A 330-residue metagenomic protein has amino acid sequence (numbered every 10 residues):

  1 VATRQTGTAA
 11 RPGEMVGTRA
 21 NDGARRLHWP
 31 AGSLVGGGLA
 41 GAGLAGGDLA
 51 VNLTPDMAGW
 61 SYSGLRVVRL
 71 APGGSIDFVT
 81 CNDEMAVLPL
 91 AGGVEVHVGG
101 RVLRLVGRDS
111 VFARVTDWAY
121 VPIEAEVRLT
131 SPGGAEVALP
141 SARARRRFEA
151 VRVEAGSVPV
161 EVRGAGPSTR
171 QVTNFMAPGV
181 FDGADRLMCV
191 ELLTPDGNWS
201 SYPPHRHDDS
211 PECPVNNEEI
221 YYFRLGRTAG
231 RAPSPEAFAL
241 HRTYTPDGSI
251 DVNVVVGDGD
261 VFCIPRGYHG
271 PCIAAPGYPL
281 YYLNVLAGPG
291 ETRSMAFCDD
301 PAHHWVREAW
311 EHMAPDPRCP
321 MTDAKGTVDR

Functional and structural regions predicted by a protein language model:
A2-F78, V306-H312, D316-R330: Generic N-terminal segment detector
P30-G38, L44-D77, E84, S168-I220: A short glycine-rich, His/Asp/Glu-containing loop-to-beta-strand
M57-G59, S63-T130: Extended, compositionally biased flexible segments
C81-L105, V121, D196, D208-D260 (+1 more regions): Glycine- and acidic-residue-biased ligand/ion/polar-headgroup-sensing regions
F112-P132, A142, V255-P276: Conserved metal-binding segment of the jelly-roll/cupin
A119-E124, T130-D208: Non-heme Fe(II) oxygenase catalytic core, chiefly the N-lobe of the double-stranded beta-helix
A135-F175, P276, L283-R330: Double-stranded beta-helix
S249-C263, Y268-D299: Catalytic core of Fe(II)/2-oxoglutarate
